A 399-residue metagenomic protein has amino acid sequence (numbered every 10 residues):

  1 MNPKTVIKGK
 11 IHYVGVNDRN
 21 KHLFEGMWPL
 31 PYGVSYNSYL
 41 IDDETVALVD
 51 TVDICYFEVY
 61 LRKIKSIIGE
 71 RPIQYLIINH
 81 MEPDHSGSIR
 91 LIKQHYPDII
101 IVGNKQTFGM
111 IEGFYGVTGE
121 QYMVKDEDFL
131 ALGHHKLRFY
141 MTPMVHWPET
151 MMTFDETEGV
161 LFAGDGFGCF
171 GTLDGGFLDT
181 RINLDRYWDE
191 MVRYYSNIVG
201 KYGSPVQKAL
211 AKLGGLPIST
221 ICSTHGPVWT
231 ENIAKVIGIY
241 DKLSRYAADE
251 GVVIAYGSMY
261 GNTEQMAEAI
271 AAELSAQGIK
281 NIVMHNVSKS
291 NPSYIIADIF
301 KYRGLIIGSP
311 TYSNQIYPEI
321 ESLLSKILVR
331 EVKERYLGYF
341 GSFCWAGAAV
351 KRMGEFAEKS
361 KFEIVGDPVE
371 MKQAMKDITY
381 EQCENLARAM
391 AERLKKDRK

Functional and structural regions predicted by a protein language model:
K4-I68, M152-D155, G159-A163, T263: Conserved beta-strand hairpin/beta-sheet module of binuclear metal-dependent hydrolase folds, prominently
T5-G9, V102-T150, P205-K208: Metallo-beta-lactamase
E44, C55-V102: Active-site metal-binding motif and surrounding structural segment of the metallo-beta-lactamase
T45-A47, Y75, E158-F162, T220 (+3 more regions): Structural motif
V49-T51, Q74-M81, I101-K105, L161-D165 (+1 more regions): Active-site neighborhood of phospho(di)ester-bond hydrolases with catalytic His/Asp-centered motifs
S88, S290-I295: Short acidic active-site motifs
L173, F177, N183-I221, H225-V228 (+2 more regions): FMN-binding flavodoxin-like domain, especially the glycine-rich phosphate-binding loop
G226-D249: Terminal amphipathic helices with adjacent charged low-complexity linkers/tails
